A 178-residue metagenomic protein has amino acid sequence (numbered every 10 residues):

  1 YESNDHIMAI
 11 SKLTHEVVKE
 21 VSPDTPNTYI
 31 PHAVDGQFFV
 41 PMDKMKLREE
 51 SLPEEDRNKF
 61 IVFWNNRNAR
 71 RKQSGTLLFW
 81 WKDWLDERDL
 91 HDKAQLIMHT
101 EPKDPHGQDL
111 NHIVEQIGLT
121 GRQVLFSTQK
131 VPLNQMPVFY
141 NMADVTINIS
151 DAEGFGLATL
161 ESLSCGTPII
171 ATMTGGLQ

Functional and structural regions predicted by a protein language model:
L13, A33: Carbohydrate-associated surface elements
V34-E50, Q108: Acidic anion/phosphate-binding donor-loop and adjacent secondary structure in glycosyltransferase catalytic cores
P53-K72, L78-W81, L96-I97: Conserved donor-binding/catalytic core segment of Leloir-type glycosyltransferases
K93-L110, Q129: Glycosyltransferase donor-sugar binding loop
G107-N134: Nucleotide-activated donor-binding/catalytic signature segment of Leloir-type glycosyltransferases, i.e., the conserved
V138-A143: Short alpha-helical donor nucleotide-sugar binding micro-motif in glycosyltransferases
D151: Aromatic "clamp/platform" in nucleotide-sugar-dependent glycosyltransferases that forms part of the donor/acceptor
P168-A171: Short hydrophobic beta-strand element within catalytic cores of glycosyltransferases and related nucleotide-activated
